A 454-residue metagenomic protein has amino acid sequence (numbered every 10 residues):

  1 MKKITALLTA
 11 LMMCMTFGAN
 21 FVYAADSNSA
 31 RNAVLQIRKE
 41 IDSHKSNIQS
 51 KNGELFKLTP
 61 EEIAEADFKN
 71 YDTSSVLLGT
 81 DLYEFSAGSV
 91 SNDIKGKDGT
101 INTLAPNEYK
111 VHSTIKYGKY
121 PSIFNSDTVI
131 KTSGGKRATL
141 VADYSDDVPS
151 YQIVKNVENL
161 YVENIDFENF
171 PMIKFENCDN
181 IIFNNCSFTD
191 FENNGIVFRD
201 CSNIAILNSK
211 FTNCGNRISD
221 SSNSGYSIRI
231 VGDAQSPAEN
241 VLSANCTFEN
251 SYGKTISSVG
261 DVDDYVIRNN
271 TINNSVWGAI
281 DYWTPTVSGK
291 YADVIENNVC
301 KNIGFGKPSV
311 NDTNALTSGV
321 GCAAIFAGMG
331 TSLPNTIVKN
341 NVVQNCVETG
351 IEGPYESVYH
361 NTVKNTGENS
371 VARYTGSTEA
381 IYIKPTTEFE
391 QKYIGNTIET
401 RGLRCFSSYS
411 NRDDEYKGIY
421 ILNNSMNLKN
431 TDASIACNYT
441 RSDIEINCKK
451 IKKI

Functional and structural regions predicted by a protein language model:
M1-I4, L8: Positively charged n-region of N-terminal signal peptides that target proteins for export
M15-N32: Sec-dependent signal peptide cleavage junction
A30-E108: Right-handed parallel beta-helix/beta-solenoid
L82-Y83, A87-T128, G134-S150, I165-P171: N-terminal extracellular ligand-recognition/capping segment immediately after the signal peptide
T114-P121, V141-V154, E168-K174, D190-R199 (+9 more regions): Extracellular beta-strand/beta-solenoid scaffold signature
S126-K136, S150-D190, N203-N213, E239-E249 (+1 more regions): Parallel beta-helix/beta-solenoid
I165, C186, S209, C246 (+7 more regions): Consensus "Asn ladder" position of solenoid repeat domains
G418-I454: Leucine-rich solenoid repeat scaffolds
